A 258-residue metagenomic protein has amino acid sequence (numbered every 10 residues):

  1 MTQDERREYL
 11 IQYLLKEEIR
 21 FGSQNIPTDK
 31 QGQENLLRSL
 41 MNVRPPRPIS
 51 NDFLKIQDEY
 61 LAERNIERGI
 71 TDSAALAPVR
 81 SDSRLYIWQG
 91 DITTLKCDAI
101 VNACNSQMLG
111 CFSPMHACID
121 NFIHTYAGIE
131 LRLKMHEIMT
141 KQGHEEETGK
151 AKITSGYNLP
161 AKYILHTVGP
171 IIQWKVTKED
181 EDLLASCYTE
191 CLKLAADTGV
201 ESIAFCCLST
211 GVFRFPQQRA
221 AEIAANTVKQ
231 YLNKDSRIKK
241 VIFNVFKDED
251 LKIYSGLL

Functional and structural regions predicted by a protein language model:
M1-L258: Macrodomain-like recognition of ADP-ribose-binding/processing modules
